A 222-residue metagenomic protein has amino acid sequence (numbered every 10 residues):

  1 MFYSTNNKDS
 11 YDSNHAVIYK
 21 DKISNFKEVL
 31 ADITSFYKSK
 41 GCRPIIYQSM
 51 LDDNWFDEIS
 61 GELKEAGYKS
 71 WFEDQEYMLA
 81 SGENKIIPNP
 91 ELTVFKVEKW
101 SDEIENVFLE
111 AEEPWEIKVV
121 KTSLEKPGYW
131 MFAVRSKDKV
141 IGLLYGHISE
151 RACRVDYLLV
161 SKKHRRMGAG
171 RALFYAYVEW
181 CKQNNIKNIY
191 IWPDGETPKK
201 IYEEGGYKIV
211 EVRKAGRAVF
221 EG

Functional and structural regions predicted by a protein language model:
M1-K40, W55, S60, P114-W115: N-terminal charged segments
N7, E113-K163: A conserved beta-strand-loop-helix scaffold within acyl/acetyltransferase catalytic domains
A16-Y19, W71-Y77, S81-T122, R135 (+1 more regions): Short amphipathic alpha-helix that is part of the acyltransferase structural core
F26-E98, I191, A215-A218: Acyl-donor-binding surface of acyltransferase catalytic domains
F26-T34, Y157-V160, R166-E179, Q183 (+1 more regions): Conserved acetyl-CoA-binding loop-helix of GNAT-fold acetyltransferases
R43, K69, R151, K187 (+1 more regions): Short acidic/polar active-site loop segments enriched in Thr and Asp
L63, Y202, Y207: Conserved active-site tyrosine of GNAT-family acetyltransferases
F72, V140-G142, E211: A structural microfeature
